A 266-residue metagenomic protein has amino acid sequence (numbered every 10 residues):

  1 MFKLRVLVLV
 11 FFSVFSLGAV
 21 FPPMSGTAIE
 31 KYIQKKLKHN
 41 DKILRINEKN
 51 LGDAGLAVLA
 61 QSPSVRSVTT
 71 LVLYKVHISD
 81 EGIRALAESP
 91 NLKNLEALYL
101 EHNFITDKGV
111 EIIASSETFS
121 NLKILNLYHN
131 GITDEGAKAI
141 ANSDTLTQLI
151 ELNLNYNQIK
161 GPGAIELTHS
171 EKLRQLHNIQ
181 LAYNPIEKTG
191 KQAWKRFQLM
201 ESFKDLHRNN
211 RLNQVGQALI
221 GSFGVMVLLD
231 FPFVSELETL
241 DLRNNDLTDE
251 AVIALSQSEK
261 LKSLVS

Functional and structural regions predicted by a protein language model:
R5-F15: Sec-dependent N-terminal signal peptides
F21-A87, E101, R208-T239, D246: LRR N-terminal entry segment and analogous cap-like coil->beta motifs
S25-Q34, G52-Q61, S79-E88, D107-S115 (+5 more regions): Leucine-rich repeat
H39, P63-R66, P90-K93, E117-S120 (+5 more regions): Inter-repeat linker/turn residues at the boundaries of leucine-rich repeats
L44-I46, T69-L73, L95-L100, L122-L127 (+5 more regions): Conserved hydrophobic beta-strand positions in leucine-rich repeat
K49, V76, N103, L127-N130 (+4 more regions): Consensus "Asn ladder" position of solenoid repeat domains
T70, A85, P90, E96-A97 (+8 more regions): A detector of tandem-repeat and repeat-rich interaction/domain scaffolds
E117-Y183, E187: A charged, solvent-exposed segment within the mature domains of Sec-exported extracytoplasmic proteins
